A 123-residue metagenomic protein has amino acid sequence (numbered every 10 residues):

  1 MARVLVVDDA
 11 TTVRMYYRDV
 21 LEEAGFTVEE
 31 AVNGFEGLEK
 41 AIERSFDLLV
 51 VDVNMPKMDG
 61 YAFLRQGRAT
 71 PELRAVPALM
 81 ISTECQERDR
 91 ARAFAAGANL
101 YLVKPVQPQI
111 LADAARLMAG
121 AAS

Functional and structural regions predicted by a protein language model:
M15-E23: Charged docking surfaces used in two-component/phosphorelay signaling
G25-V32, K40: Short hydrophobic/Thr-rich beta-strand motif most characteristic of the beta2 strand and flanking loop of CheY-like
R44-V50: Active-site beta3 strand of CheY-like receiver
M55: Receiver (REC) domain active-site loop signature in two-component systems and cognate sites in sensor histidine kinases
N99: Short, glycine/charged-rich "phosphate-handling" switch motifs in NTP-dependent and phosphotransfer domains
V106-A115: C-terminal output helix
